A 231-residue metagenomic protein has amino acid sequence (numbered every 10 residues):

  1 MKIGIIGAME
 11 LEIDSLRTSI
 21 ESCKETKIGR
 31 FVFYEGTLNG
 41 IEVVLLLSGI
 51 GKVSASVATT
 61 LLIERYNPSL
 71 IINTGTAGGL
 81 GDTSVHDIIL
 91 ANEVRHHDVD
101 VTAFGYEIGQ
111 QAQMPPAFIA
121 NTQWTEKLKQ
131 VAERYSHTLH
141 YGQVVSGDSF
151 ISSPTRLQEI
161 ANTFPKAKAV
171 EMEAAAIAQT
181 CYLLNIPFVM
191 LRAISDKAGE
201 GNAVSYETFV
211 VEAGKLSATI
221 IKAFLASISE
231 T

Functional and structural regions predicted by a protein language model:
M1-R65: N-terminal short beta-loop-beta anion/metal-coordinating cradle
G29, I50, E93-H96, I194-D196: Short, acidic/turn-prone active-site loops that include or flank metal/cofactor- and phosphate-binding residues
L61-R65, G81-S84, A178-P187: Alpha-helix C-terminal capping segments
N67-I72: Proline-aspartate-enriched helix->loop->beta-strand connector
L80-F164: Mid-sequence, gly/pro-rich, charge-dense loop/helix-turn segments that line enzyme active sites
I151-G199: A C-terminal functional module that forms or caps the active site or interfaces directly with catalytic machinery
G199-T231: His/Asp/Glu-rich mid-to-C-terminal helical/loop segments that flank catalytic regions of hydrolases
